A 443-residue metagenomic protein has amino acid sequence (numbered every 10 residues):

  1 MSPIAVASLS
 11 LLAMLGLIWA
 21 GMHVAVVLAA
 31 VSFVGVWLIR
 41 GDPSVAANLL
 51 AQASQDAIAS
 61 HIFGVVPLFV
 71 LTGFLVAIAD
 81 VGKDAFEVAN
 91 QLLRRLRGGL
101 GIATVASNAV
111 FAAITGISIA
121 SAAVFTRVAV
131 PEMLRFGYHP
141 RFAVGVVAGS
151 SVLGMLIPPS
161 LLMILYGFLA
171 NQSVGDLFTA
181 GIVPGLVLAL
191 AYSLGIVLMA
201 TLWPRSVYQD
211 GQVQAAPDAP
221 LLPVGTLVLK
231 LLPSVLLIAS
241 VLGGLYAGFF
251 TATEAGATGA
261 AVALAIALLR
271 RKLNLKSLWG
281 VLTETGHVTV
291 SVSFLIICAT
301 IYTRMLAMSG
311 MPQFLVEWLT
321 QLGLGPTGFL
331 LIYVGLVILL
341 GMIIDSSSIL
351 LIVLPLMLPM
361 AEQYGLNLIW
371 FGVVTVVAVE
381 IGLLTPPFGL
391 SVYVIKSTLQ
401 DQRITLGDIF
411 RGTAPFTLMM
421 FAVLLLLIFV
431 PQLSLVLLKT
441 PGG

Functional and structural regions predicted by a protein language model:
M1-G443: Alpha-helical transmembrane segments of multi-pass membrane transport proteins
